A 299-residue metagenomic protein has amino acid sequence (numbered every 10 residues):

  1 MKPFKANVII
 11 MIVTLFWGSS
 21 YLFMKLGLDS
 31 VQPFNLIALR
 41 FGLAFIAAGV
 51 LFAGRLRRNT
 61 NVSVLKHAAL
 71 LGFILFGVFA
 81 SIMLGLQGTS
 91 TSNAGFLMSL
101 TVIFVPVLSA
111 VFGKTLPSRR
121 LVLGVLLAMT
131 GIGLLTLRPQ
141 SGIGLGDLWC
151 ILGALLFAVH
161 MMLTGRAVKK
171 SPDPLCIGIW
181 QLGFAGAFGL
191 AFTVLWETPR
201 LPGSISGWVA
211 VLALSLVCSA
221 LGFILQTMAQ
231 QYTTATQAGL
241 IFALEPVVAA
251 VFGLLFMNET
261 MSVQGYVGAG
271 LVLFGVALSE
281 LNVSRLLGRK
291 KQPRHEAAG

Functional and structural regions predicted by a protein language model:
M1-N35, S81, S141-R166, F188 (+2 more regions): Glycine-/small-residue-enriched transmembrane alpha-helix faces in small-molecule transporters and effluxers
F16, S20-Y21, G49-M98, L134 (+1 more regions): Specific transmembrane alpha-helical segments of multi-pass solute transporters/efflux pumps, especially DMT/EamA
F23-L26, S30, A44-N61, L127-I143 (+4 more regions): Membrane-interface helix-cap regions at the ends of transmembrane helices in multi-pass membrane proteins
I37-L39, A94-L100, T164-G186, S219-L255: Helix-helix packing/entry segments at the starts of transmembrane helices
R40-G42, G49, G207-V209, A243-G299: C-terminal-most transmembrane helix of multi-pass membrane proteins
F45-A48, V105-P106, V111, G142-E197 (+3 more regions): Transmembrane alpha-helical segments that form core, pore/gating elements of small-molecule transporters/exporters
A47-R58, I82, T101-L123, V247-V267: C-terminal transmembrane-helix exit sites in multi-pass transporters
A48, A69, L75, L100 (+6 more regions): Hydrophobic transmembrane alpha-helices of multi-pass small-molecule transport proteins
